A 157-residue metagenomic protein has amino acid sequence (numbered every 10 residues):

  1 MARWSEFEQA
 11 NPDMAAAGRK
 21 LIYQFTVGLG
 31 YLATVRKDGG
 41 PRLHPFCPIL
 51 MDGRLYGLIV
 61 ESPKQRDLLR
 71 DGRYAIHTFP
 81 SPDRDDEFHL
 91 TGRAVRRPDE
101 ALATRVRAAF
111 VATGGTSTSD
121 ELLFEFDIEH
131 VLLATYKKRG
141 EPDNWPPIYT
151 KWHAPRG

Functional and structural regions predicted by a protein language model:
M1-M14, D85-G157: Charged, gly/pro-rich active-site loop segments
Q9-G28: Aromatic-glycine hotspot motif
I22-R36, Y74-H77: A short, Trp-centered hydrophobic/proline-enriched beta-strand micro-motif
P45, D52, I128-H130: Residue-level signal for tight coil/turn positions that link beta-strands
P48-D83: A short mixed-secondary-structure module that forms the rim of ligand-binding clefts
